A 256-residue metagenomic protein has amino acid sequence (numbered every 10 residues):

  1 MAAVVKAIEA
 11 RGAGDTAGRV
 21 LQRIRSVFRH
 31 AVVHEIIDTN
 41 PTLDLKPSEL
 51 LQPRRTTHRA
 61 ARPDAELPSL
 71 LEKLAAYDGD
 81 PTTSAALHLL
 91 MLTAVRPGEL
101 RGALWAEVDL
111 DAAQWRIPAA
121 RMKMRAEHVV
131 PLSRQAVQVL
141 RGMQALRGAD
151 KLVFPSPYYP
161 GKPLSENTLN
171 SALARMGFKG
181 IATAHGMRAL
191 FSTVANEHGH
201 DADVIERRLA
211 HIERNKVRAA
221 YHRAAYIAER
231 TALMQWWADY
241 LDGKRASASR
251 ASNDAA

Functional and structural regions predicted by a protein language model:
M1-R11, V27-H30: Basic/aromatic-enriched alpha-helical hairpins
A3, R19, S26, D44 (+4 more regions): DNA-binding alpha-helical recognition surfaces that contact promoter or target DNA
I8-R23, V33, I37-A103, D111 (+5 more regions): Basic, Lys/Arg- and aromatic-enriched nucleic-acid-binding interface segment
T39, A106-Q114, K179-I181, H200-A220 (+1 more regions): Short, polar N-cap/turn motifs at the start of nucleic acid-interacting alpha helices
R54-R55, V217-R223: Short beta-alpha connecting loops at secondary-structure transitions that line or flank enzyme active sites
D64, R134-D150, P155-G161, E213-V217 (+1 more regions): C-terminal secondary-structure termini that scaffold catalytic or DNA-interacting sites
P68, E72-S84, T93, V130 (+4 more regions): Short, basic (Lys/Arg/His-rich) helix/loop patches that form interaction surfaces in the mid-to-C-terminal regions
